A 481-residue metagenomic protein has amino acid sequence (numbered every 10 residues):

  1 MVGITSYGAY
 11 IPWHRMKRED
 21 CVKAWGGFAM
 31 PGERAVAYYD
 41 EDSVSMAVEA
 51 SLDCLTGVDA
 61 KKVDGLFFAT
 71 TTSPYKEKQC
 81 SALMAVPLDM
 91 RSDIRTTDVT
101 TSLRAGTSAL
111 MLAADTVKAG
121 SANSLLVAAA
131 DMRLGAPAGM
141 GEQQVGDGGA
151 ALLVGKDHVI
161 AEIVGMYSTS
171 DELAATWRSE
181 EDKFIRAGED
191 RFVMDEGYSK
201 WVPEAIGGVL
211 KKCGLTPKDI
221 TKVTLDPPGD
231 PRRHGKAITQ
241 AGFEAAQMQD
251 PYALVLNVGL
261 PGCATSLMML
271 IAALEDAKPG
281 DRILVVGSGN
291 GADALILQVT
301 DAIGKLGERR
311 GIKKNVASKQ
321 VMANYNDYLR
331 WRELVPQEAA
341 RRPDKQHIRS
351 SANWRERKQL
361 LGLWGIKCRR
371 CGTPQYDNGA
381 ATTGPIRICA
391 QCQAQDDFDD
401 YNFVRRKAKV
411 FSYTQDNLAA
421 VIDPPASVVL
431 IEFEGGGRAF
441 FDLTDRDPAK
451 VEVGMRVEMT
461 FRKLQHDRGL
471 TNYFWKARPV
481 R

Functional and structural regions predicted by a protein language model:
M1-S43, A138-E196, K200, K278 (+1 more regions): Condensing-enzyme catalytic core mediating Claisen C-C bond formation in acyl metabolism
V44, V48, T72-S73, R91 (+3 more regions): Claisen-condensing/thiolase-fold acyl-transfer catalytic domains that form or cleave C-C bonds in fatty acid
A50-D64, P203-T221, A241: Phosphate/pyrophosphate-binding loops at sites that engage ATP/ADP/AMP, CoA/4′-phosphopantetheine, polyphosphate
R342-K409: Cys/His-rich short segments
I386, L418-L430, T471-F474: Short aromatic-glycine-enriched beta-strand elements
V428-E434, D442, K476-A477: Short, acidic/hydrophobic/Gly-rich beta-strand patch recurrent on exposed beta strands that often constitutes part
D445-M459: Short nucleic-acid-contacting surface segments enriched for D/E, G, S/T with interspersed K/R
T460-R481: OB-fold/S1-family single-stranded nucleic acid-binding modules
